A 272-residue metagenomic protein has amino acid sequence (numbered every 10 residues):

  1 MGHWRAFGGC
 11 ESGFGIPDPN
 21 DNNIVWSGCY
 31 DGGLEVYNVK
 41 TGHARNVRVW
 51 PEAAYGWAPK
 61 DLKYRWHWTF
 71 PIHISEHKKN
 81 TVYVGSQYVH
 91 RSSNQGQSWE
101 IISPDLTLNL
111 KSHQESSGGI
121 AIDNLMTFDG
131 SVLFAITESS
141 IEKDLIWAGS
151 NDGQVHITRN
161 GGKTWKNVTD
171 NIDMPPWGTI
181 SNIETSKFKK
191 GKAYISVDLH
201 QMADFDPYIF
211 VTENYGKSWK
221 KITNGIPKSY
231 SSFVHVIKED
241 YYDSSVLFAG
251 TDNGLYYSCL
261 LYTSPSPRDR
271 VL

Functional and structural regions predicted by a protein language model:
C10-S12, L62-H73, I122-I136, I180 (+1 more regions): Signature of short aromatic-glycine-proline-rich micro-motifs recurring in repeat-based ectodomains
I16-N20, P71-H77, F134-I141, E184-F188 (+1 more regions): Structural signature of eukaryotic scaffold interfaces centered on beta-propeller domains
G33, Y88-H90, S98, Q154-H156 (+3 more regions): A short loop-to-beta-strand structural motif that recurs across blades of beta-propeller domains
V39-T41, N94-Q97, N160-K163, N214-Y215 (+1 more regions): Short loop/turn segments that connect beta-strands within beta-propeller blades
R48-K63, S103-T127, D170-D173, G225-K228: Surface-exposed loop and turn segments in beta-propeller and other repeat-based domains that flank or scaffold
Q201-D206: Short, solvent-exposed loop/turn segments at conserved positions within beta-propeller repeat blades
Y262-D269: Conserved small/polar residues in nucleotide/adenosyl-binding loops
